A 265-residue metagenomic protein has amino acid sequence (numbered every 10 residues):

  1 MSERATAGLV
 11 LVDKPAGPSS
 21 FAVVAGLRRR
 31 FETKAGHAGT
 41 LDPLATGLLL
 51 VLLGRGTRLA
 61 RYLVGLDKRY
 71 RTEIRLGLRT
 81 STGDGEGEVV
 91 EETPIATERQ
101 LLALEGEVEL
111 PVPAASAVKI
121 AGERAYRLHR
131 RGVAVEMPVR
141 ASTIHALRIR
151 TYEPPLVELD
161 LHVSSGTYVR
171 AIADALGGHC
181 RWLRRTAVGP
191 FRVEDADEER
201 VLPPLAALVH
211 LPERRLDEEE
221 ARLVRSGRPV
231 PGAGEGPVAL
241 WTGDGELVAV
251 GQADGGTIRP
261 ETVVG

Functional and structural regions predicted by a protein language model:
M1-L41, L66, E92, H145 (+4 more regions): Accessory RNA 3′-end/elbow-binding domains used by RNA modification enzymes
L9-P15, V112-G122: ATP-grasp fold ATP-binding core
G26-R29, L49-L50, A134-A171: The conserved catalytic core of RNA pseudouridine synthases
K34-V64, R127-L128: Glycine/acidic-rich beta-strand-loop module
V51, T72, G122, I172 (+2 more regions): Residue-level signal for inorganic ion chemistry
R61-V112: Acidic, low-complexity central loop/insert segments
A115-S116, I120-V139, H145: Extended alpha-helical targeting/anchoring segments, especially N-terminal organellar/secretory targeting helices
A171-G177: PAPS/PAP-binding and catalytic site of the sulfotransferase fold
